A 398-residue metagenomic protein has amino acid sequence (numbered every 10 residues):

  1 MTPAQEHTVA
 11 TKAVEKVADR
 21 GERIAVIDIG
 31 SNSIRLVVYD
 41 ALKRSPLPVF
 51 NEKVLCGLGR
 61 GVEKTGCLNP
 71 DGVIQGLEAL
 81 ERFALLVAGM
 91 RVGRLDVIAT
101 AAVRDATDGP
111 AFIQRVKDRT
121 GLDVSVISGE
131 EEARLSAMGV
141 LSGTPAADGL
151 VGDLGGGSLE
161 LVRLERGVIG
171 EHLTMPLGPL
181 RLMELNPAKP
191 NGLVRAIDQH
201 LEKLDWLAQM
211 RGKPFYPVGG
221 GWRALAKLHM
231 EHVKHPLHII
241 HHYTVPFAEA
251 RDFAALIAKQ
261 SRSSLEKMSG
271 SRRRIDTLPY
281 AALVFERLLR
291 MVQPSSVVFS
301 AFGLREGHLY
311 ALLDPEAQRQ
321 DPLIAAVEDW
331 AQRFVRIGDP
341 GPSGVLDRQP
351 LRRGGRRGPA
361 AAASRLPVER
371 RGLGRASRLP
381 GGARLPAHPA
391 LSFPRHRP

Functional and structural regions predicted by a protein language model:
M1-R23: Non-catalytic pre-domain segments flanking phosphatase-related domains
K16-A18, V26-D28, V151-D153, L207: Replace "in large, NTP-powered and nucleic-acid-processing enzymes" with "in large, NTP-powered factors and other
D19-L47: N-terminal basic/disordered segments at the start of proteins
G21-I24, V38-A41, G57, G61-V92 (+5 more regions): Helical "lid/coupling" subdomains associated with nucleotide-phosphate turnover
D28-S33, G152-S158, V218-G221, A301: A short acidic Gly-Thr/Ser loop motif
S45-G57: N-terminal glycine-rich anion-binding loops that anchor highly charged ligand groups
V97: Dinucleotide-binding Rossmann-like beta1-alpha1 core, especially the glycine-rich loop that anchors the ADP
